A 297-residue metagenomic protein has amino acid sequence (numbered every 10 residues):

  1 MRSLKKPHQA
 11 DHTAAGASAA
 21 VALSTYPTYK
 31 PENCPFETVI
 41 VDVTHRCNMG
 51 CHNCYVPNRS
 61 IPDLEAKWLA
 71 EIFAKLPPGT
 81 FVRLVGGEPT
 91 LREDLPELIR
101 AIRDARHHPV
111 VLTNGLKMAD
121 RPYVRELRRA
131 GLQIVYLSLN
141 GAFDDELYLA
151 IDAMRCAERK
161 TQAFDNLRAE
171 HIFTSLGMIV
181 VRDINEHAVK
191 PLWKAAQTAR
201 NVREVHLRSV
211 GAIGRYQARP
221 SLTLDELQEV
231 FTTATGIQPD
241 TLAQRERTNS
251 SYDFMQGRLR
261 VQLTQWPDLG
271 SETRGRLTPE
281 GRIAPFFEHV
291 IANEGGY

Functional and structural regions predicted by a protein language model:
M1-N33, L259-Y297: Radical SAM enzyme core and accessory elements
T13-P122, R129: Conserved alpha-helical substructure of the radical SAM core
V39-V41, V82-L84, P109-V111, V135-L137 (+2 more regions): Hydrophobic faces of well-ordered beta-strands that scaffold small-molecule active sites in alpha/beta enzyme cores
V43-C47, L139-G141, S209: Short, small-residue-rich loop/turn micro-motifs
S60-E71, P89-I134, L139-E146, D152-R159 (+3 more regions): Canonical radical SAM enzyme core domain
P78-G79, A105, A130, E170 (+2 more regions): Structured helix-beta-strand junction loops
L149, M154-V290: Radical SAM enzyme [4Fe-4S]-AdoMet core and its adjacent flexible, acidic and glycine-rich loops/tails across
